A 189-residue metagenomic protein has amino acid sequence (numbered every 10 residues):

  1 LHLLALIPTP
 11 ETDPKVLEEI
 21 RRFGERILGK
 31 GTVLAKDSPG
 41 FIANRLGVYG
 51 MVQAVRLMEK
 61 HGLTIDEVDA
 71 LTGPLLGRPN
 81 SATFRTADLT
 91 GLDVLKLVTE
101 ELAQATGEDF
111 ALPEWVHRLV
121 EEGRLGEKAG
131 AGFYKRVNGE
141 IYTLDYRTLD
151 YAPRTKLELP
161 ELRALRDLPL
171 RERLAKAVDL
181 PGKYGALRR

Functional and structural regions predicted by a protein language model:
L1-R189: N-terminal glycine-rich phosphate-binding loop for ADP-containing cofactors
